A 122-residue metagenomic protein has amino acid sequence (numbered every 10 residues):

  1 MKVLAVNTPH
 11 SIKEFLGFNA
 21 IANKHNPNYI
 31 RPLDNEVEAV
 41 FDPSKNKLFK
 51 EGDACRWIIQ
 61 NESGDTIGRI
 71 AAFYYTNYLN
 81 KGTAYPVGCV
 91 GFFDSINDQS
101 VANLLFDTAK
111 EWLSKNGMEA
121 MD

Functional and structural regions predicted by a protein language model:
M1-S44, P86: Short amphipathic alpha-helix that is part of the acyltransferase structural core
N19, K50-A54, R69: Membrane-embedded alpha-helical bundles of multi-pass transporters/translocases, especially carrier/permease families
N19-N26, Y74, L113-G117: A generic secondary-structure signal for well-formed alpha-helical elements
P43-I58: A short helix-loop-beta-strand connector motif used in the catalytic cores of GNAT acetyltransferases and, in some
R56-I58, D65-Y75: Conserved beta-strand in the GNAT
S63-D65, G82: Short, solvent-exposed loop/turn segments that connect beta-strands within catalytic domains and beta-strand-rich
N80-D122: Acyl-donor binding region in acyl/amide transferases
